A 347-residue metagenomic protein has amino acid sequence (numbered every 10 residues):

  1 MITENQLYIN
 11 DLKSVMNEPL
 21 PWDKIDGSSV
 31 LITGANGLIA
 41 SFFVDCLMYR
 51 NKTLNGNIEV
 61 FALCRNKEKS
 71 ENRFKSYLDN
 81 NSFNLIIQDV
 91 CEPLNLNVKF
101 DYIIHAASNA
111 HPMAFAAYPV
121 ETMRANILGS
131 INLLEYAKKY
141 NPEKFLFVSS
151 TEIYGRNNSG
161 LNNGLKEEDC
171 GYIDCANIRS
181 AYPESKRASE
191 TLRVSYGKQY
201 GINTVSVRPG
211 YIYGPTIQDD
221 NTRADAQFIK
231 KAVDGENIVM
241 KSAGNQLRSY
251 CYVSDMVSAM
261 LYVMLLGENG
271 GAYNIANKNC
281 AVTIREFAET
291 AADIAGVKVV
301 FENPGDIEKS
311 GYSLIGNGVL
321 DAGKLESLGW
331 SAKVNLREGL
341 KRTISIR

Functional and structural regions predicted by a protein language model:
M1-L7, N84, A232-R347: C-terminal substrate-binding subdomain of Rossmann-fold SDR/epimerase-dehydratase oxidoreductases
M1-Y102: N-terminal Rossmann/SDR dinucleotide-binding element
I87-A125: NAD(P)H-binding glycine-rich loop region in Rossmannoid oxidoreductase-like domains and their noncatalytic homologs
N109-M113, T151-N158, R179, G210-T216: Active-site segment of SDR-like NAD(P)-dependent oxidoreductases
I131-S180: Conserved Rossmann-fold NAD(P)-dependent oxidoreductase catalytic core, especially the SDR/UDP-sugar
S150, E190-P215, A226: Conserved beta-loop-beta element that borders a ligand/cofactor-binding pocket
A181, S185: Active-site helix of classical SDR
